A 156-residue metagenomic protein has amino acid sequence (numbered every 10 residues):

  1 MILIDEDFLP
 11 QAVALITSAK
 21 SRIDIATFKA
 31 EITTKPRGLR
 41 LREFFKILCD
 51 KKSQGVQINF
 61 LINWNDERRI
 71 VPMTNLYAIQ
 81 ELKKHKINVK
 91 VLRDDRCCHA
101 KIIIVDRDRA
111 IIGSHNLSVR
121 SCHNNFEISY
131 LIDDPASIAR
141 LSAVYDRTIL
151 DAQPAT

Functional and structural regions predicted by a protein language model:
M1-I4, K35-R37, N88-V89: Short, flexible loop segments at the rims of nucleotide/cofactor-binding pockets, characterized by
M1-V13, A139: Aromatic-Pro/Gly-enriched surface loop or interdomain linker that acts as a lid/target-recognition segment
D5, H99-T156: Signature of lipid phosphatidyltransferase scaffolds
D5, L61-N63, L92-D94: Conserved beta-strand termini and adjacent loop/short-helix elements that scaffold enzyme active sites in alpha/beta
E6-L9, R42, L76, R96: Structural motif corresponding to alpha-helix initiation and N-cap regions
L15, A19-K84: Primarily the HKD phosphodiesterase
K84-R93: A glycine-rich helix N-cap at a beta->alpha junction
